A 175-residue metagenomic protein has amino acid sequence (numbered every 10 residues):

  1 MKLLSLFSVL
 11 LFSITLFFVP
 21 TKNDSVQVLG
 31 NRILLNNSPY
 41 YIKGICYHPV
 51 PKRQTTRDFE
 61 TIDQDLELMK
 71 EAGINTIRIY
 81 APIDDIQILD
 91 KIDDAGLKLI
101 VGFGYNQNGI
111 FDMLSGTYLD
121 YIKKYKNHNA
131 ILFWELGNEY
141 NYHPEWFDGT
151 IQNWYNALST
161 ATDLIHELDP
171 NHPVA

Functional and structural regions predicted by a protein language model:
M1-S5: Positively charged n-region of N-terminal signal peptides that target proteins for export
L11-S25: Bacterial Sec-dependent signal peptides at the C-terminal "C-region" and cleavage site
V28, R32-A175: Active-site mouth of glycoside hydrolases
